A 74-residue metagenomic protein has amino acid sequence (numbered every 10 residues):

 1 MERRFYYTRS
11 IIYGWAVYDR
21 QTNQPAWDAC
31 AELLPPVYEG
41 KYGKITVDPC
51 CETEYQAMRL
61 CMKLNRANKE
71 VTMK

Functional and structural regions predicted by a protein language model:
M1-Y42, V47, E52-E54, M58-K74: Short N-terminal "domain-start" leader segments that mark the transition from disordered tails or signal peptides into
